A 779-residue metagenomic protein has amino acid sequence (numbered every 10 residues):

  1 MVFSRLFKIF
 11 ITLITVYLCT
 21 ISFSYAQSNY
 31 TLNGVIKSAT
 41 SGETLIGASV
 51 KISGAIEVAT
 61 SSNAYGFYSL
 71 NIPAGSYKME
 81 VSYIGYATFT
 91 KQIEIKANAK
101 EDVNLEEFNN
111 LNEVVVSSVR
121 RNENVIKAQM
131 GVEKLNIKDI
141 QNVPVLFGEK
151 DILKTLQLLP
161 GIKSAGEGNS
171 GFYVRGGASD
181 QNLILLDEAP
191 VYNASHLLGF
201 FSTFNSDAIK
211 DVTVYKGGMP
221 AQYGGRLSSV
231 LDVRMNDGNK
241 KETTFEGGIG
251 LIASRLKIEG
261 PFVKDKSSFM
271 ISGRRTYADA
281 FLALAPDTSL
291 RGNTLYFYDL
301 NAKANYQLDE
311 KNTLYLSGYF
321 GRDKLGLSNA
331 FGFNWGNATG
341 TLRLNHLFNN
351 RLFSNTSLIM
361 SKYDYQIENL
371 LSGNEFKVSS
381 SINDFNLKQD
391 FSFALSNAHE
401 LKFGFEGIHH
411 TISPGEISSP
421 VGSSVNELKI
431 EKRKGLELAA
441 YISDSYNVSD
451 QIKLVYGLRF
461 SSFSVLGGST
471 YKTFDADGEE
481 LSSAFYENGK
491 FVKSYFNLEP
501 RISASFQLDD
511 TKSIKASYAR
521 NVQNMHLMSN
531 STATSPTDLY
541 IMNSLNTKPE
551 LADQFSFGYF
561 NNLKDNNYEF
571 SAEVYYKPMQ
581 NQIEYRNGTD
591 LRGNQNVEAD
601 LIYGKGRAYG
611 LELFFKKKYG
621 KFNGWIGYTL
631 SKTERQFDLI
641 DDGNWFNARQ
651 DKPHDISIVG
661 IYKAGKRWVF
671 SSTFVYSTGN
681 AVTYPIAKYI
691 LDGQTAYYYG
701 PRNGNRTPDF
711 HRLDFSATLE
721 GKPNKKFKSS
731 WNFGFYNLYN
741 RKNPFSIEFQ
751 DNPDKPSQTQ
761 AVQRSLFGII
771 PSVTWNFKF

Functional and structural regions predicted by a protein language model:
K37, S41, A48-S53, S82-Y86 (+4 more regions): Short, acidic, small-residue-rich periplasmic hinge/interaction motif at the N-terminus of Gram-negative outer-membrane
V103, L158-L159, T203-E246, R255-K257 (+1 more regions): A beta-strand signature from Gram-negative outer-membrane beta-barrel systems, especially the internal plug domain
S117, R121, I126-D180, L186-M219 (+1 more regions): Periplasmic N-terminal accessory/gating domains of Gram-negative outer-membrane beta-barrel systems
D364-Y365, T411-G422, S464-G478, F506-F555 (+3 more regions): Surface-exposed extracellular loop regions of Gram-negative outer-membrane beta-barrel proteins, predominantly
D384-D390, K429, E437-A439, M542-K548 (+4 more regions): Outer membrane beta-barrel strand-and-loop segments of large Gram-negative receptors, especially TonB-dependent
G407-T511, I640-G643: Signature of Gram-negative outer-membrane beta-barrel scaffolds
Y575-P578, V597-I686: Gram-negative outer-membrane beta-barrel transporters
R667, Y676-G693, P708-D714, T718-F779: C-terminal beta-signal and adjacent terminal beta-strands/loops of Gram-negative outer-membrane beta-barrel proteins
